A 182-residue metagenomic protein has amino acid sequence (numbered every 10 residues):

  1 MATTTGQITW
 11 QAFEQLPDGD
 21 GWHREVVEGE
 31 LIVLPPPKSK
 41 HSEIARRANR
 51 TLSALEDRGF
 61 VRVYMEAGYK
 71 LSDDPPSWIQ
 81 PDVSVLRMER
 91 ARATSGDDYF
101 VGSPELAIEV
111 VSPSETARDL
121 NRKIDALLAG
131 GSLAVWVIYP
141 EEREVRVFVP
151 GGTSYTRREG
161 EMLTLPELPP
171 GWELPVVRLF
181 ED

Functional and structural regions predicted by a protein language model:
M1-D182: Gly/Pro/Ser/Thr-rich low-complexity, intrinsically disordered segments predominantly at protein N-termini
